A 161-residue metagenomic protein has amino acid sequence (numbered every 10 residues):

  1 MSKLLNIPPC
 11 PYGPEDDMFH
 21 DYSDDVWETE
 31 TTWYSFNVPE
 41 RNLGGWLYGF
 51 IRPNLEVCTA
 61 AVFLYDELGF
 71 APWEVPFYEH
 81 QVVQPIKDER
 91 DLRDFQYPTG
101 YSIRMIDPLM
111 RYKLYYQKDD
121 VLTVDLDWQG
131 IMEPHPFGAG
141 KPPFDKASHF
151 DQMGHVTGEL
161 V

Functional and structural regions predicted by a protein language model:
M1-V161: Targeting-peptide/extracellular-domain and disordered-appendage signature
